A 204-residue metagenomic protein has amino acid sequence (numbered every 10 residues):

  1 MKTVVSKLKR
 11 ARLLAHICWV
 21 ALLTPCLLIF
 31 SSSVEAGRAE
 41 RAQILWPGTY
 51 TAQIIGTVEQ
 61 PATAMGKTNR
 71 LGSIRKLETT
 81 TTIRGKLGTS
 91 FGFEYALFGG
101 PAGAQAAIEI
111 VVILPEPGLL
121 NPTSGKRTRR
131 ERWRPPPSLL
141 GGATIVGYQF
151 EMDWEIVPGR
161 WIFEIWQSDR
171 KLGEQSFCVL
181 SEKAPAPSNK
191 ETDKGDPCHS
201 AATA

Functional and structural regions predicted by a protein language model:
M1-L13: N-terminal secretory signal peptides that target proteins for export/translocation
V5, W19, G37-R41: Long, contiguous interaction/targeting segments characteristic of exported/extracellular or secretory-pathway proteins
H16-I29: Bacterial N-terminal signal peptides
F30-A36: Sec/Tat signal peptide C-region and signal peptidase I cleavage site
G37-W154, I165-W166, K171-A204: Contiguous segments within soluble domain cores/interaction surfaces
W154-R160: Short glycine/proline/serine/threonine-rich loop/turn segments at secondary-structure transition edges
